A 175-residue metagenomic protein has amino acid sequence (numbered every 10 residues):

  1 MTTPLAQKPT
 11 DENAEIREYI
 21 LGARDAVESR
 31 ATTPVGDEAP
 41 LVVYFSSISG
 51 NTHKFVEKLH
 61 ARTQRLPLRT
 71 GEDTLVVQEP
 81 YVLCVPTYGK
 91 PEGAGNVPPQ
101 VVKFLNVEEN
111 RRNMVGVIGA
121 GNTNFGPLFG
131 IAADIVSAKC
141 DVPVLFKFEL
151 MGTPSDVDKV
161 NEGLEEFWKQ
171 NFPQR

Functional and structural regions predicted by a protein language model:
T2-P34, Q78-R175: FMN-binding flavodoxin-like domain, especially the glycine-rich phosphate-binding loop
T33-R62: Short, charged N-terminal beta->alpha structural module
E38, S49, P67, K103 (+1 more regions): Residue-level detector of functional hotspots within protein domains
P40-L41, A61-Q64, Y81, M114-V115: Hydrophobic anchor at the start of a short beta-strand that flanks the dinucleotide cofactor-binding loop
Y44-S46, L66, C84, A120: Short His-Asn-centered micro-motif
S49-N51, T70-G71, Y88-K90: Short, catalytically relevant binding-site loops at active-site mouths
H60-R65, E92-N96: Short, flexible loop segments at the rims of nucleotide/cofactor-binding pockets, characterized by
A61-V76: A short, well-structured beta->alpha microelement
